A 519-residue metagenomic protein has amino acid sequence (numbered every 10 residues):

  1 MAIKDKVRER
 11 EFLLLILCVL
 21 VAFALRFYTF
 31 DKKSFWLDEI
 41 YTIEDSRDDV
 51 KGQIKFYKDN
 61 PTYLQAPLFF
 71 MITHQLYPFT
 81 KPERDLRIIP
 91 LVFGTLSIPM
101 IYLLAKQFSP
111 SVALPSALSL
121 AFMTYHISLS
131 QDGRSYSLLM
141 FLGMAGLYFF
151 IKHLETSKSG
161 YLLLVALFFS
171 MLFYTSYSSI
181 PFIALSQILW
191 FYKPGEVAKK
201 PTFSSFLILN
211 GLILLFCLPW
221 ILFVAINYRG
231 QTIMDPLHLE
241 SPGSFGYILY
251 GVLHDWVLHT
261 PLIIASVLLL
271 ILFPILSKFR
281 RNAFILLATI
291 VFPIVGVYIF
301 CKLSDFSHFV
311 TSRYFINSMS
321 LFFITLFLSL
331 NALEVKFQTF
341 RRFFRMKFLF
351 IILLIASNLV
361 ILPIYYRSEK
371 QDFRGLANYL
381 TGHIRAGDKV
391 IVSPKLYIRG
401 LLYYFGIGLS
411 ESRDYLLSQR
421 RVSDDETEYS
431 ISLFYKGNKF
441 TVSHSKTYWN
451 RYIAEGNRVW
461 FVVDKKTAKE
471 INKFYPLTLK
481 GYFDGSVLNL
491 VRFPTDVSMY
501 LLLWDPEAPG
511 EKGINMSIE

Functional and structural regions predicted by a protein language model:
M1-K4, Q107: N-terminal hydrophobic targeting signals that begin at the initiator methionine
K4-L15: N-terminal membrane topogenic signal
C18-Q338, F350-I518: Membrane-proximal helix-loop-helix interfaces that form the catalytic/acceptor-binding platform of multi-pass membrane
